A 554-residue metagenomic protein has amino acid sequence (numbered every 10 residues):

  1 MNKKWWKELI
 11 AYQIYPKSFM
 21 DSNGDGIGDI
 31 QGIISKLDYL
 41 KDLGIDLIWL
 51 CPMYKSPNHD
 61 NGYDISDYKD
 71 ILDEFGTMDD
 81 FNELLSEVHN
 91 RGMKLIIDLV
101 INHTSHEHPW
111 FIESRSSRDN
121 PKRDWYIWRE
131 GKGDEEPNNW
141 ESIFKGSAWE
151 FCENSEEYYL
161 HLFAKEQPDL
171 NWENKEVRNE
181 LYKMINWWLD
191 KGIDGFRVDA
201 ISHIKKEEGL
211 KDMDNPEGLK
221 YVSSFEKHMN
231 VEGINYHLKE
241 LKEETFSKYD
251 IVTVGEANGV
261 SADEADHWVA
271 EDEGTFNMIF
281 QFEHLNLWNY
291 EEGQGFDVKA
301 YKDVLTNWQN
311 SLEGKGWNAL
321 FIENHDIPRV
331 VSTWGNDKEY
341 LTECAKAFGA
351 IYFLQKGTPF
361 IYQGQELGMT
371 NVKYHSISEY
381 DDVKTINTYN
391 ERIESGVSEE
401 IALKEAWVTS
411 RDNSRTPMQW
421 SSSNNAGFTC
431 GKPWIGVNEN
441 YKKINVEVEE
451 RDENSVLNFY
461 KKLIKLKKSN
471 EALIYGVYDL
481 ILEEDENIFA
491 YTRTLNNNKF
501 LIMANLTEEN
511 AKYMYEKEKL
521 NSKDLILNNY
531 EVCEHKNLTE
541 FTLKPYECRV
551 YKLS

Functional and structural regions predicted by a protein language model:
N2-N186, D190, H203-S261, E271 (+1 more regions): Acidic/aromatic-lined carbohydrate-recognition and catalytic surfaces of CAZymes acting on diverse glycans
W5-W6, M213-G218, V222-E226, Y236-L238 (+11 more regions): Loop/helix patches that line or flank the sugar-binding groove of alpha-linked glycan CAZymes
N23, S56-D60, H103-W110, I204-E207 (+6 more regions): Short catalytic/ligand-binding loop motif for oxyanion handling, primarily in non-cytosolic enzymes, centered on
N510-Y530: Beta-strand-rich binding/interaction modules
K536-S554: C-terminal beta-strand-rich structural cap/linker in extracellular carbohydrate-active enzymes
